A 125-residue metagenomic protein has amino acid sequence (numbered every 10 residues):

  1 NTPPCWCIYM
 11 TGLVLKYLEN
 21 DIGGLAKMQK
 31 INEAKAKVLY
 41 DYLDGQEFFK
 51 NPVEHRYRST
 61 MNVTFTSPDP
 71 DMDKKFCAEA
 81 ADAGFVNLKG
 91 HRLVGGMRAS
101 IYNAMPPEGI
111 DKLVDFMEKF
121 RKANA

Functional and structural regions predicted by a protein language model:
N1-P4, T66, N103: Hydrophobic alpha-helical scaffolding
N1-Y40, E54, A123-A125: Active-site C-terminal subdomain of aminotransferase-like
C5, S59, L93-G95: A generic structural signal for well-ordered coil/turn residues at beta-strand boundaries that shape enzyme active-site
T11, V63-T66, I101: Short, well-ordered beta-strand elements within core beta-sheets of diverse protein domains
E33, F49-A80: Conserved PLP-binding catalytic core of the aspartate aminotransferase-like
V38, Y42-Q46, K75-G84, F116-A123: Generic non-transmembrane alpha-helical segments
F48-P52, G84-G90: A short linear hydrophobic-aromatic micro-motif
D82, H91-A125: PLP-dependent enzyme catalytic core of the Aspartate aminotransferase-like
